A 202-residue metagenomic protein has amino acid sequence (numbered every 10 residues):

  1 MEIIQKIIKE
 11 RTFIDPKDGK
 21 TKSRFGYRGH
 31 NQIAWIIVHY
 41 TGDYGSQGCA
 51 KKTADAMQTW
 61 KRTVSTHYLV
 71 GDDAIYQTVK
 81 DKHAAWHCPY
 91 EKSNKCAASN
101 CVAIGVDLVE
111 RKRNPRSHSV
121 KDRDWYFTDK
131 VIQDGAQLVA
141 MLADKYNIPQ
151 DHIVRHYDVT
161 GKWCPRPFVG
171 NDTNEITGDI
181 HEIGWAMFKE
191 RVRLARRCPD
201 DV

Functional and structural regions predicted by a protein language model:
M1-I14, H30, A97, V109-V202: Basic/polar, cationic surfaces and motifs that engage anionic cell-wall and phosphate/carboxylate ligands
M1-S99: N-terminal catalytic cores of peptidoglycan-degrading enzymes
V38, I104, I153-R155: Hydrophobic faces of well-ordered beta-strands that scaffold small-molecule active sites in alpha/beta enzyme cores
D43, V102-I104, L108-N114: Short connector loops/turns at beta-strand edges and beta->alpha or beta->beta junctions
